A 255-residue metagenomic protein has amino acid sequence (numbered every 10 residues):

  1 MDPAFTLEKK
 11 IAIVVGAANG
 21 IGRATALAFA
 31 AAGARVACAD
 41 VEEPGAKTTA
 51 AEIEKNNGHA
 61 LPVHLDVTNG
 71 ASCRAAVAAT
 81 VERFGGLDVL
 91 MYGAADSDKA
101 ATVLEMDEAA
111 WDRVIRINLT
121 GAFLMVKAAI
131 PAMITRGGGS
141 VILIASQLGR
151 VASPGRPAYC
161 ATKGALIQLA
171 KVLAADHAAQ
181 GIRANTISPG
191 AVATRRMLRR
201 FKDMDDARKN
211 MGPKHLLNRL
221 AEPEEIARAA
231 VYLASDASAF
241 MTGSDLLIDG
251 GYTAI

Functional and structural regions predicted by a protein language model:
P3, A179, A191-K214, E225: A glycine/serine/threonine-rich, flexible loop-to-helix segment that serves as the NAD(P) cofactor-binding "lid"
E43-P44, H64-A76, E108, E224-E225: The beta1-alpha1 cofactor-binding region of Rossmann-like NAD(H)/NADP(H)-dependent oxidoreductases
A101-V103, D107-I115, A207, M211: Substrate-binding pocket helix/loop in short-chain dehydrogenase/reductase
F123, I134, R219-I248, T253-A254: C-terminal substrate-recognition "lid" of short-chain dehydrogenase/reductases
V126, T162, A170: Active-site helix of classical SDR
P131, A175-A179, A239: Alpha-helical segment proximal to the catalytic Tyr-Lys
S146: Residue(s) in the substrate-gating loop at a strand-loop-helix junction that position the organic substrate next
